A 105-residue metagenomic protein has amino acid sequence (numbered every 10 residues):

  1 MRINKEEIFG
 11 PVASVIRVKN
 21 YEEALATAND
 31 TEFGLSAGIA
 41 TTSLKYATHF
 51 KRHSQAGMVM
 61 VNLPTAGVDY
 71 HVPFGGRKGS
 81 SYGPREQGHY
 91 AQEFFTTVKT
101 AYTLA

Functional and structural regions predicted by a protein language model:
M1-A105: Conserved C-terminal structural/oligomerization subdomain of aldehyde/semialdehyde dehydrogenase
